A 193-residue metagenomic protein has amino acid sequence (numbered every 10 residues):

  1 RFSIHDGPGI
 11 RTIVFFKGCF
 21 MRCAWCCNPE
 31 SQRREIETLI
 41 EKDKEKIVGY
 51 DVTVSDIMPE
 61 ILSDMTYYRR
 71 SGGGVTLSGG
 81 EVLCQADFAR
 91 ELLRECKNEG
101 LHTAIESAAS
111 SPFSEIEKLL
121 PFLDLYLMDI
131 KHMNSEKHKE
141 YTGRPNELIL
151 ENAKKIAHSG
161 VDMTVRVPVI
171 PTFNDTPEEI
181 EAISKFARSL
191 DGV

Functional and structural regions predicted by a protein language model:
R1-V52, S63-R69: N-terminal [4Fe-4S]-dependent radical SAM core
S55: Acidic phosphotransfer microenvironment of two-component signaling modules
M58-V193: Conserved AdoMet/S-adenosylmethionine-binding subsite of the radical SAM
